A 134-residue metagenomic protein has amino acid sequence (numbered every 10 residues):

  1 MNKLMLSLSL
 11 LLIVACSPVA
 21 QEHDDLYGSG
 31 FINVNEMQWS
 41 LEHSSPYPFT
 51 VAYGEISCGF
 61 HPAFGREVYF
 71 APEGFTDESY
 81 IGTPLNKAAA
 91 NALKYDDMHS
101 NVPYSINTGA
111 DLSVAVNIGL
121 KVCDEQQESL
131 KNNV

Functional and structural regions predicted by a protein language model:
N2-S9: Sec-dependent signal peptide recognition, specifically the positively charged N-region followed immediately by
M5, S45-Y47, L112: Residues embedded in well-ordered secondary-structure elements
V14-A15: C-terminal motif of bacterial Sec signal peptides marking the signal peptidase cleavage site
V19-Y69: N-terminal secretory signal peptides
V68-S100: Flexible, solvent-exposed short loops/turns enriched in glycine
A92-V134: C-terminal partner/receptor-binding element of secreted or periplasmic proteins
